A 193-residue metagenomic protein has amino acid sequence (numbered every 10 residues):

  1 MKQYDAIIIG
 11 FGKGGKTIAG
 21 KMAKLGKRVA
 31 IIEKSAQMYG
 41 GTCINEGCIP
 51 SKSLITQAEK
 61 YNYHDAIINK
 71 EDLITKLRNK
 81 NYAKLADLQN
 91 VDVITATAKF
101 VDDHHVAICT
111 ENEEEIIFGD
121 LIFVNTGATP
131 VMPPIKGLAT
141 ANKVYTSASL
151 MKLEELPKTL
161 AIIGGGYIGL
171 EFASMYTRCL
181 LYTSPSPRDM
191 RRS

Functional and structural regions predicted by a protein language model:
M1-I9, K16-K24, K34-S35, Y39-E46 (+1 more regions): FAD-binding core/adjacent interface of flavoenzyme oxidoreductases
A6, F11-L77, S174-S184: Beta1-alpha1 glycine-rich phosphate/pyrophosphate-binding loop at the start of Rossmann-like nucleotide-binding domains
I68-E71, S149-L150, G165: A broad detector of the eukaryotic-type serine/threonine protein kinase catalytic domain
E155-L181: Rossmann-like NAD(P)H-binding beta-loop-alpha module
Y182-S193: Single conserved hydrophobic/aromatic residue that forms the stacking wall/gate of nucleotide- or nucleobase-binding
